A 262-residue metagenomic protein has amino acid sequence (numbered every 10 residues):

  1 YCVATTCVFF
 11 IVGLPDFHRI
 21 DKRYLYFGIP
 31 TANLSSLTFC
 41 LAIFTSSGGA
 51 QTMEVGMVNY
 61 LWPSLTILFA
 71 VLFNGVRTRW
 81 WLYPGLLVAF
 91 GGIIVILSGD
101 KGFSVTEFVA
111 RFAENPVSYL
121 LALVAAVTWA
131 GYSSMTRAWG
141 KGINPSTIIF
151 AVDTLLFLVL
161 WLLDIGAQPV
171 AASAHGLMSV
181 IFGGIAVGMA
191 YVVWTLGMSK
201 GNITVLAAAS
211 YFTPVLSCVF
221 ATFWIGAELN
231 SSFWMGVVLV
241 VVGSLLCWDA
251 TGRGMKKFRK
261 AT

Functional and structural regions predicted by a protein language model:
Y1-C2, G176, Y211-T262: C-terminal-most transmembrane helix of multi-pass membrane proteins
Y1-I11, Y26, G85-G91, V117-V124 (+2 more regions): Hydrophobic alpha-helical transmembrane segments of multi-pass integral membrane proteins, especially transporters
G13-M53, V95, G183-G201: Specific transmembrane alpha-helical segments of multi-pass solute transporters/efflux pumps, especially DMT/EamA
F17-K22, S98-A125, L163-I181, E228-V238: Juxtamembrane helix-entry segments on the extracytoplasmic side of multipass membrane proteins
T38, L86-L87, G91, D100 (+3 more regions): Glycine-/small-residue-enriched transmembrane alpha-helix faces in small-molecule transporters and effluxers
C40-G75, I203-F223: Specific alpha-helical transmembrane segments that line the substrate/conduction pathway and gating interfaces
A42, L72-T78, W139, P145 (+3 more regions): Hydrophobic/aromatic residues within transmembrane alpha-helices of multi-pass small-molecule transporters
G56-N59, G75-V95, P116-S118, A174 (+1 more regions): Loop-to-transmembrane alpha-helix entry segments
